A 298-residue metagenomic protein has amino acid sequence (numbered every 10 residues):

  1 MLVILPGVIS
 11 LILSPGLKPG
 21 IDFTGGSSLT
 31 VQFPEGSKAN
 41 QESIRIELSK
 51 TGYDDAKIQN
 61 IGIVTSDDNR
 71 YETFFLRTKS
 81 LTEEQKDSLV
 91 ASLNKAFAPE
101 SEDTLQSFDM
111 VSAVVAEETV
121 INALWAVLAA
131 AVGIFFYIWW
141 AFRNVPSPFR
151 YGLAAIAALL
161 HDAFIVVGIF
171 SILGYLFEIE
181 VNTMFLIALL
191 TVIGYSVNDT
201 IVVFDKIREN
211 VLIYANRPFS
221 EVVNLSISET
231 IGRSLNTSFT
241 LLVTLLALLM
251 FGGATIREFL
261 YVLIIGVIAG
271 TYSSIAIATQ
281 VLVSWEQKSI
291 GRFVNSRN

Functional and structural regions predicted by a protein language model:
M1-N298: A structural signal for conserved, well-ordered secondary-structure elements that form binding/interaction cores
